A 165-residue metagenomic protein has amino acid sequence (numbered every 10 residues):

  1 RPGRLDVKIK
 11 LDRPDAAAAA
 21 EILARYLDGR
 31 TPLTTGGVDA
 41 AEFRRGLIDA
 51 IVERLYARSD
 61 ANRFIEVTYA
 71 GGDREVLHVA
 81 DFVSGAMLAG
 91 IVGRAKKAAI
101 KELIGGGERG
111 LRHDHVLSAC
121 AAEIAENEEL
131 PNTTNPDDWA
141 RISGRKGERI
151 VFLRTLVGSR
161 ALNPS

Functional and structural regions predicted by a protein language model:
R1, A24-D28, A121: A generic structural signal for secondary-structure junctions that act as hinges or helix/strand caps at the edges
R1-R13: A short helix-turn-beta junction within AAA+ P-loop NTPase domains corresponding to the substrate/partner-engaging
I9-D12, P32-G37, P136, A140-G144: Glycine-rich loops and low-complexity Gly/Arg-rich segments that provide flexible linkers or classic glycine-based
D12-M87, K97-G106: Conserved C-terminal "switch" segment of AAA+ ATPases
V67-S165: C-terminal engagement/docking regions of AAA+ P-loop ATPases
